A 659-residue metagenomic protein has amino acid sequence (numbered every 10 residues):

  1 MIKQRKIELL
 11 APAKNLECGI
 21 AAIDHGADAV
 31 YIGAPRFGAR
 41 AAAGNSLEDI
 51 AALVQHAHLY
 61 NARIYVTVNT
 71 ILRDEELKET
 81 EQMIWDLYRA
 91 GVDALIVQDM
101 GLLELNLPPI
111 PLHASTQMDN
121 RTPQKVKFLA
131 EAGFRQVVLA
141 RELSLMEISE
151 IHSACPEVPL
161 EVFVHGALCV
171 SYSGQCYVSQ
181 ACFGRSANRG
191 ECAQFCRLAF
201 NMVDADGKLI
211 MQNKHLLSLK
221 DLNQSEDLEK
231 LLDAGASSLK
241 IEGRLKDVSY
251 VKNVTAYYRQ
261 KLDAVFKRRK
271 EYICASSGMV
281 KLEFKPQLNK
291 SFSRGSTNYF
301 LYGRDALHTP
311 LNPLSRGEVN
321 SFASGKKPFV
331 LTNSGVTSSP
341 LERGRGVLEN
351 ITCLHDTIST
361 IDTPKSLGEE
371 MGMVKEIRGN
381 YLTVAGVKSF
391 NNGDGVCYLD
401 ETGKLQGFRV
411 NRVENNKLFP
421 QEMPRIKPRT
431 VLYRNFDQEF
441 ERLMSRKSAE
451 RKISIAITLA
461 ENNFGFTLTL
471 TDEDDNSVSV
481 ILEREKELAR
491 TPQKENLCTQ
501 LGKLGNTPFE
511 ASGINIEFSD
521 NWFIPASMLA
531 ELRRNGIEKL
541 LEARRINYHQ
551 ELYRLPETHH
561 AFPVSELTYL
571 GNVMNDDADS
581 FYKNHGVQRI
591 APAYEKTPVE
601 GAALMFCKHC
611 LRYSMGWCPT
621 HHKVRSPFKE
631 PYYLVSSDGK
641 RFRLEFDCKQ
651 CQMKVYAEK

Functional and structural regions predicted by a protein language model:
M1-H25, A29-A39, D49, L53-V54 (+6 more regions): Surface-exposed amphipathic alpha-helical tracts and adjacent flexible/coil segments at the periphery of soluble enzymes
A42-S46: An active-site metal/cofactor-coordinating segment within enzyme catalytic domains
D93: Short, conserved active-site loop motifs that form the nucleotide-linked donor/cofactor pocket
L103-P108: Short active-site loop/helix that positions an aromatic residue
R121-K125: Short, glycine/polar-rich helix-capping loops at beta-to-alpha or helix-loop-helix junctions that flank or form
R316-E318, E342-R345: Glycine-biased, low-complexity coil/linker segments
E318-S321, V336: Juxtamembrane/membrane-water interface recognition
